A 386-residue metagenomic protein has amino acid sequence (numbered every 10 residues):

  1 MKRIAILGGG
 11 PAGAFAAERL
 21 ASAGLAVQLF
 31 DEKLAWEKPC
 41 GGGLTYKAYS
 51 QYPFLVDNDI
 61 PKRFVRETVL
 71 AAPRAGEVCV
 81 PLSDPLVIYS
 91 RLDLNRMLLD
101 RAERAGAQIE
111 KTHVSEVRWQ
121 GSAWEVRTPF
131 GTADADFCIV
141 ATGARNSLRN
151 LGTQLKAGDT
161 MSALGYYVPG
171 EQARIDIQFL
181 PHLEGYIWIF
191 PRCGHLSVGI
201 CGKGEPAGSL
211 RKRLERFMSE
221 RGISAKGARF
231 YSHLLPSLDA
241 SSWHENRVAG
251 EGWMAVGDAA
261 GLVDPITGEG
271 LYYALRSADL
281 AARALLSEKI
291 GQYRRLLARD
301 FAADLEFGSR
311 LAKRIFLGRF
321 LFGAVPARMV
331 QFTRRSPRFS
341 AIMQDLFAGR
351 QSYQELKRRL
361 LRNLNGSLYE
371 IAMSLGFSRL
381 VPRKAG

Functional and structural regions predicted by a protein language model:
M1-G10: Beta1/beta-strand and adjacent pyrophosphate-binding region of the FAD-binding site in flavoprotein oxidoreductases
I4, L25-V27, C138, I175: Hydrophobic anchor at the start of a short beta-strand that flanks the dinucleotide cofactor-binding loop
G9, R101-A228, H244, G261: Predominantly flavin-linked oxidoreductase catalytic cores and closely associated redox partners
G13-A14: N-terminal Rossmann-fold NAD(P) dinucleotide-binding loop
A21-C40: Glycine-rich FAD pyrophosphate-binding loop
L44-M97: A conserved beta-strand/loop capping segment in the N-terminal third of enzymes that catalyze redox or closely related
E116, T132, P206-A284, I290-R294: FAD/FMN-dependent oxidoreductases across multiple families
R283-G386: C-terminal helical "tail/cap" subdomain of flavin- and related membrane-associated enzymes
